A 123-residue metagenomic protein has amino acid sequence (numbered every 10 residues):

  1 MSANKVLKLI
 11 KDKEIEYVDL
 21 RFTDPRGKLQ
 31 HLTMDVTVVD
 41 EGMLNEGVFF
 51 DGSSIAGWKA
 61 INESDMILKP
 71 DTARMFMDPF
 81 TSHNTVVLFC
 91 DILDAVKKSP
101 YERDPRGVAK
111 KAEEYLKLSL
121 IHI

Functional and structural regions predicted by a protein language model:
M1-I121: ATP/Mg2+-dependent ligation/transfer catalytic cores
